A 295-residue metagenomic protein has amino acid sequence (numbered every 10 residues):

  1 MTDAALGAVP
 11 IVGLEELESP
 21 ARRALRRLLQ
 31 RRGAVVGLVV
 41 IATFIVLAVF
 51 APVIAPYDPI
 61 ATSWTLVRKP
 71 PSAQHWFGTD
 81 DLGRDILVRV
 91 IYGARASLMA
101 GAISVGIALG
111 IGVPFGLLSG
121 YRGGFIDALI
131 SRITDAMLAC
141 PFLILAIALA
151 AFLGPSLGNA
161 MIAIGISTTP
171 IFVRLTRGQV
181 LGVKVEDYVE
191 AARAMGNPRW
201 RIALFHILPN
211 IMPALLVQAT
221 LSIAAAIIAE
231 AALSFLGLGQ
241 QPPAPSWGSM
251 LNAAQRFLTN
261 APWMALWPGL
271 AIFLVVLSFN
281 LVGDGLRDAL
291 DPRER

Functional and structural regions predicted by a protein language model:
M1-V113, L117-L118, F125, A139 (+6 more regions): Gly/Trp-centered helix-boundary motif
R22, R84-M99, I103, G123-S131 (+2 more regions): Amphipathic cytosolic juxtamembrane alpha-helices at the membrane-cytosol interface of multi-pass membrane transporters
F44-I45, A108-L109, D135, A151 (+4 more regions): Residue-level recognition of pore/gate-forming positions within transmembrane alpha-helices of multi-pass
F50-I54, L118-R122, A148, F152-L153 (+2 more regions): Helix-loop junctions at the membrane-solvent interface of multi-pass transporters, primarily the C-terminal
W76, D80, G110-I111, G120-Y121 (+3 more regions): Generic hydrophobic transmembrane alpha-helix motif, especially the helices
A96-A100, F115, D127-S131, G158-I162 (+5 more regions): Short alpha-helical transmembrane interface motifs in multi-pass membrane proteins
L149-F152, I164-G165, Q179-V180, L221-S222 (+2 more regions): Glycine-rich helix-loop "coupling/hinge" segments at transmembrane-helix boundaries in multipass transporters
